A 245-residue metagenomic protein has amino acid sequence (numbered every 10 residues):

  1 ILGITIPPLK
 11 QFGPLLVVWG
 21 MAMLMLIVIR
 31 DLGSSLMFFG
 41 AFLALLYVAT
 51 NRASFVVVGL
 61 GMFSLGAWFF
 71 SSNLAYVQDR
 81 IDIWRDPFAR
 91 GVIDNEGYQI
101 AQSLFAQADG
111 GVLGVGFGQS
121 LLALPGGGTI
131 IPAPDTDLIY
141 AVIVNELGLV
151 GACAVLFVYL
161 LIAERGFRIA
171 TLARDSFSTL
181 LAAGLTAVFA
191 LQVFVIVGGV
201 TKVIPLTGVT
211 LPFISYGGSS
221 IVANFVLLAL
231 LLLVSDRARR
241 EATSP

Functional and structural regions predicted by a protein language model:
I1-Q99, D137, A141-G199, V226-L230 (+1 more regions): Hydrophobic alpha-helical transmembrane segments of multi-pass inner membrane proteins, especially in bacterial systems
W19-G33, A108-G126: Membrane-helix interface and discontinuous TM-entry motifs in multi-pass inner-membrane proteins
D31-L36, V115-S120, P134-T136, C153 (+3 more regions): Transmembrane helix boundary and interhelical junction motifs in multipass membrane proteins
M37-F38, G118-G126, V158, T201-T210 (+1 more regions): Re-entrant/interfacial helical elements at transmembrane boundaries that shape and gate the permeation pathway
G66, A123-L124, I214: Short beta-alpha connecting loops at secondary-structure transitions that line or flank enzyme active sites
V112-V150: Long extracytoplasmic/lumenal interhelical loops at the membrane interface of multi-pass membrane proteins
Q192-P245: A juxtamembrane structural motif centered on a specific transmembrane helix
